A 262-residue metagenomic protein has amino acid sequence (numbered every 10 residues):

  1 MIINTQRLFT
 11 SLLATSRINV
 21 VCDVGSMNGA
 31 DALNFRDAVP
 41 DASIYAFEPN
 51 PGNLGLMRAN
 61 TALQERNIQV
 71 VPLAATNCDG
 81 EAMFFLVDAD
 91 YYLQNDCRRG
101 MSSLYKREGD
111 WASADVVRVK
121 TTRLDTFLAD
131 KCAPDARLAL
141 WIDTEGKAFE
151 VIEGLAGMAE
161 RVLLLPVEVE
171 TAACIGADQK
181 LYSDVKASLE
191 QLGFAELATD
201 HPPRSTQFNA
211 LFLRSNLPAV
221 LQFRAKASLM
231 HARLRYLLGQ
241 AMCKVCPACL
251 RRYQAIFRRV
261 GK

Functional and structural regions predicted by a protein language model:
M1-K262: Phosphate/nucleotide-binding beta-alpha loop and adjacent structural elements of enzyme active sites
